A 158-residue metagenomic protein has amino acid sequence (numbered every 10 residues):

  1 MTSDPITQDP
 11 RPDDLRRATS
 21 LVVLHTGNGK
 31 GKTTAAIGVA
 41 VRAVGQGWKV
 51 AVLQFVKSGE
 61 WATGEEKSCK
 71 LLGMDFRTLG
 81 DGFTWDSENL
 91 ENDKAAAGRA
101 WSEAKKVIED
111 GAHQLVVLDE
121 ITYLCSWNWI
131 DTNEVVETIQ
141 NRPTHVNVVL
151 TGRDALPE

Functional and structural regions predicted by a protein language model:
M1-V22: Extreme N-terminal, non-catalytic leader segments that precede Walker-type/kinase nucleotide-binding cores
D4-Q8, S58, G98-S102, V146-T151: Short gly/ser/thr-rich secondary-structure transition/capping motifs
D14-L15, E66-S68, H113, I139-Q140: Short secondary-structure boundary/capping segments
L21-E109: Conserved P-loop
L53, V116-I121: Short beta-strands and strand-loop turn motifs
L71, A112, V117: Conserved, surface-exposed functional patches that form binding/active-site neighborhoods
F83-T84, S102-A112, I121-E158: Replace "adjacent to P-loop NTPase cores in ATP/GTP-dependent enzymes" with "adjacent to NTP-binding cores
